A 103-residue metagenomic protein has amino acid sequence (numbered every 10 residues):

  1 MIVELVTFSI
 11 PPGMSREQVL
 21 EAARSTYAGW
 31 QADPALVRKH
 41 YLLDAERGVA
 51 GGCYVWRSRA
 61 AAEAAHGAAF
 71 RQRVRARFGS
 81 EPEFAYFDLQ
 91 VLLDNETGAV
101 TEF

Functional and structural regions predicted by a protein language model:
M1-V49, R59-A68, F78-F103: Short S/T/G/P-rich N-terminal loop/turn motif that feeds into the first structured element of a domain
G52-W56: Conserved RNP beta-strands of RNA recognition motif
Q72-A76: A common structural junction motif
